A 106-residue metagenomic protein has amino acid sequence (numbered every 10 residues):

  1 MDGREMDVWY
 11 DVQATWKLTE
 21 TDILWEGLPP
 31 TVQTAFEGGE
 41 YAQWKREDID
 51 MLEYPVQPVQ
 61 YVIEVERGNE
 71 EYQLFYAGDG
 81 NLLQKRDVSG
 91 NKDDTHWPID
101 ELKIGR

Functional and structural regions predicted by a protein language model:
M1-D7, D50-F75, L82: Exposed beta-strand-loop-beta-strand "reactive/processing" segments of non-cytosolic proteins
M1-L24: Acidic (E/D-rich), amphipathic helical modules within compact regulatory domains
V8-Y10, I23, L28, V32 (+3 more regions): Generic hydrophobic secondary-structure signal
Y10, Y41-W44, Y61, Y76: Aromatic side chains
W16-L28, G78-R106: A short, surface-exposed interaction/processing loop segment used at functional sites
I23-D50, G105: Short, non-transmembrane alpha-helical segments in secretory-pathway proteins
P30-Q33, E40-Q43, G68-E70, Q84 (+1 more regions): Short, intrinsically disordered/low-complexity patches at protein termini and at juxtamembrane boundaries
G38-E40, D48-D50, E64, D87-K92: Noncatalytic linker/hinge segments flanking ATPase motor cores
